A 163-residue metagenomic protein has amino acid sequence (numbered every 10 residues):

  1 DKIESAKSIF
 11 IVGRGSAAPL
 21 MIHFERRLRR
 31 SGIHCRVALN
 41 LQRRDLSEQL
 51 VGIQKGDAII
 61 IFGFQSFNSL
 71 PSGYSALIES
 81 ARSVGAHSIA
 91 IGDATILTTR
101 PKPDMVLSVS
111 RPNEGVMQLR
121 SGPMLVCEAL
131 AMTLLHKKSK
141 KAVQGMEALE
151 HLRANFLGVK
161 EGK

Functional and structural regions predicted by a protein language model:
D1: Ligand-binding beta-strand-loop-alpha-helix segment within the catalytic cores of soluble metabolic enzymes
E4-V126, A131-H136: Glycine-rich phosphate-binding loops that contact phosphosugars or nucleotide phosphates
K140-K163: A short, charged, Gly/Pro-tolerant segment at domain boundaries
